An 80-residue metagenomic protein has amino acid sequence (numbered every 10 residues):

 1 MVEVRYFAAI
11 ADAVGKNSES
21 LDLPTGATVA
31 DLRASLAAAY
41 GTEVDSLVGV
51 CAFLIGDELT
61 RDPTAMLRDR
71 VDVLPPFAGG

Functional and structural regions predicted by a protein language model:
M1-G79: Ubiquitin-like/PB1-type beta-grasp interaction modules and other compact soluble beta-rich domains
